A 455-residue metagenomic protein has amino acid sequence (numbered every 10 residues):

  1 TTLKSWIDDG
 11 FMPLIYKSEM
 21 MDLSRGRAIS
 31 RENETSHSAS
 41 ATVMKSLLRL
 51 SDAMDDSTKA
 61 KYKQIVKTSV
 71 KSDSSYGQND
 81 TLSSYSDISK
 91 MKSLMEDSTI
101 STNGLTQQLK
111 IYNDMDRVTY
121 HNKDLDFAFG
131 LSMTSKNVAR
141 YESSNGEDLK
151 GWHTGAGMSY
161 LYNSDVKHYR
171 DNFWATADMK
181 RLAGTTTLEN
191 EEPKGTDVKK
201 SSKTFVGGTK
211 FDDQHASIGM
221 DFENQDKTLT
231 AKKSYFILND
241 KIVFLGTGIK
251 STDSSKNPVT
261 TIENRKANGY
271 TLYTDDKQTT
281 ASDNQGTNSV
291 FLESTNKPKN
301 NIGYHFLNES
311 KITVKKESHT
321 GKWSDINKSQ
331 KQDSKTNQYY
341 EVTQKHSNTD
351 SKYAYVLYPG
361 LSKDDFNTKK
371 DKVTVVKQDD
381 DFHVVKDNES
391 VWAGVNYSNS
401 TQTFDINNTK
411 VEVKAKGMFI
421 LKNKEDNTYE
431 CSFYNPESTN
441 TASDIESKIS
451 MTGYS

Functional and structural regions predicted by a protein language model:
W6-Y454: Extended polysaccharide-engagement surfaces of secreted carbohydrate-active enzymes
